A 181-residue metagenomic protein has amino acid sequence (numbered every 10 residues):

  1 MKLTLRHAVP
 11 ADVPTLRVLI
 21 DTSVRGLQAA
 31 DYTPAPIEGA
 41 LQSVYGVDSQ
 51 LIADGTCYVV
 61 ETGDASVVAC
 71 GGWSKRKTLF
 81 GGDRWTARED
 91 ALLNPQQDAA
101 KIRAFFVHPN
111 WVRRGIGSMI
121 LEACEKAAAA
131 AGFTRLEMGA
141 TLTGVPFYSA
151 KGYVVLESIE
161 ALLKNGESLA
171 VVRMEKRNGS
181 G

Functional and structural regions predicted by a protein language model:
M1-P14, G179-G181: Conserved N-terminal entry element of GNAT/NAT acetyltransferase domains
L16, D48: Hydrophobic pocket/interface hotspot
D21-G46: Conserved GNAT-fold acetyl-CoA-binding loop/helix
D54, S66-V112, E122, A127 (+1 more regions): Conserved acyl-donor/pantetheine-binding loop and adjacent beta-alpha core of acyl/acetyltransferases and related
C57-T62: Cytosolic beta-strand hydrophobic patch enriched in CBS
G115-G117: Conserved G/P- and acidic residue-centered "switch" motifs that form tight phosphate/ATP-binding loops in soluble
T134, M138-V145, K151, E157 (+1 more regions): C-terminal "cap" of GNAT-fold acetyltransferases
